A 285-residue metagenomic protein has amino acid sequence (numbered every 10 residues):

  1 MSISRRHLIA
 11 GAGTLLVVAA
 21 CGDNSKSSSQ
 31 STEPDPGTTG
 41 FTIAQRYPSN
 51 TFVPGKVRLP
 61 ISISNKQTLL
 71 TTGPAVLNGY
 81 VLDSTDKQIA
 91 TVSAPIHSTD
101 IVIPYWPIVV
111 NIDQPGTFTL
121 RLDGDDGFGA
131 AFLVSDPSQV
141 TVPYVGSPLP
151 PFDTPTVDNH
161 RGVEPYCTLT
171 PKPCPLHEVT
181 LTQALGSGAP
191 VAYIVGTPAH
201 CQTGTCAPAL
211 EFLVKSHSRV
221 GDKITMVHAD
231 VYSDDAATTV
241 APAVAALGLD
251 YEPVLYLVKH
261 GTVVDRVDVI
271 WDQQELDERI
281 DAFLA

Functional and structural regions predicted by a protein language model:
H7-D23: N-terminal export signals
G22-T38: Short, low-complexity, disordered segments immediately C-terminal to signal peptides in bacterial exported proteins
E33-G186: Non-globular targeting/processing and membrane-anchoring segments
G186-H200: Short active-site neighborhood of thiol/selenol oxidoreductases, capturing the structured segment around
G204-S218: Typically the conserved alpha-helix immediately C-terminal to a functionally engaged Cys/Sec in thioredoxin-like
V231-Y251: Thioredoxin-like thiol-disulfide oxidoreductase module
P253-V264: A short, hydrophobic beta-strand/beta-hairpin element that forms part of a small beta-sheet core
V263-A285: Non-catalytic, surface beta->alpha helical segment in thiol-disulfide oxidoreductase systems
